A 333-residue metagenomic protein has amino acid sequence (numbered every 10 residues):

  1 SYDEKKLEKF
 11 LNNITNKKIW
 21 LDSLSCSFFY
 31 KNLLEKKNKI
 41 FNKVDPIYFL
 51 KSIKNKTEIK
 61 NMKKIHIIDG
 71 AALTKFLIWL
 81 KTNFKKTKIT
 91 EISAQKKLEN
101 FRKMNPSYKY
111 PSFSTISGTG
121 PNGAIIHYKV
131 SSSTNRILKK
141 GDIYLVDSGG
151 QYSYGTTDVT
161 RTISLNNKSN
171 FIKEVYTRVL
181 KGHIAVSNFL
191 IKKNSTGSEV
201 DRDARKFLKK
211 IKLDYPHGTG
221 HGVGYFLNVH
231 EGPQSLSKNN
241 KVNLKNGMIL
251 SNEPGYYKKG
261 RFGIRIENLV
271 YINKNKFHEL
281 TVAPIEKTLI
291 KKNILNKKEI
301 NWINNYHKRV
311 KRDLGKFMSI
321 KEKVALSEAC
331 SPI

Functional and structural regions predicted by a protein language model:
S1-I333: Active-site neighborhoods and metal-handling regions in enzymes and metal-associated proteins
